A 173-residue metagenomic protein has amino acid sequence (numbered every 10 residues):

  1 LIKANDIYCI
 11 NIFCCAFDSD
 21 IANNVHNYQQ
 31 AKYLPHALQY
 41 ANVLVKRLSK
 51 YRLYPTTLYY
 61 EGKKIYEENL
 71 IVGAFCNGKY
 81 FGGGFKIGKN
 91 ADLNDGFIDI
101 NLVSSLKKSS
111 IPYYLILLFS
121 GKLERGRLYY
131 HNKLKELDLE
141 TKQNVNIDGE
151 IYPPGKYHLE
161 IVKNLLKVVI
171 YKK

Functional and structural regions predicted by a protein language model:
L1-I71: Catalytic core of DAGKc-family lipid kinases
C14, D18, A74-G88, I151: Glycine-rich phosphate/pyrophosphate-binding beta-alpha loops
D18-I21, Y66-E68, Y80-G84, K108-I111: Short acidic/glycine-rich loop or secondary-structure boundary segments that cap or lie
Q30-Q39, K89-S109: Gly/Ser/Thr-rich active-site loops/lids in small-molecule metabolic enzymes that frequently grip phosphoryl groups
A41-V45, Y54-G62, G83-I87, G121-R125 (+1 more regions): Glycine-rich, charged/polar anion/phosphate-binding loops that engage phosphate groups from diverse ligands
R52-Y54, N69-I71, N94-I98, K133-K135: A generic structural signal for short beta-strands and their flanking turns/coil linkers
Y60-G62, E67, D92, L102-K173: ATP/nucleoside-binding phosphotransfer catalytic cores, i.e., glycine-rich phosphate-binding loops
E61, L70-I71, F75-Y80, K86 (+1 more regions): Histidine- and/or cysteine-centered catalytic micro-motif in compact active-site loops
